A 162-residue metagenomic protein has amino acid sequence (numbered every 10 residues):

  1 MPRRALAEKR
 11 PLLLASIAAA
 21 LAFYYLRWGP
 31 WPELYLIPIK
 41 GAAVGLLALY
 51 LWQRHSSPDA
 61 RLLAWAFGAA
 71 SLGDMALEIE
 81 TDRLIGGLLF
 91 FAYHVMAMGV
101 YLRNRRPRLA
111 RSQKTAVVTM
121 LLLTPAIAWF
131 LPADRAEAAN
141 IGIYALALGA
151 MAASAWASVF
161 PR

Functional and structural regions predicted by a protein language model:
M1-R162: Polytopic alpha-helical membrane-helix bundles and their juxtamembrane interface segments in multi-pass membrane
